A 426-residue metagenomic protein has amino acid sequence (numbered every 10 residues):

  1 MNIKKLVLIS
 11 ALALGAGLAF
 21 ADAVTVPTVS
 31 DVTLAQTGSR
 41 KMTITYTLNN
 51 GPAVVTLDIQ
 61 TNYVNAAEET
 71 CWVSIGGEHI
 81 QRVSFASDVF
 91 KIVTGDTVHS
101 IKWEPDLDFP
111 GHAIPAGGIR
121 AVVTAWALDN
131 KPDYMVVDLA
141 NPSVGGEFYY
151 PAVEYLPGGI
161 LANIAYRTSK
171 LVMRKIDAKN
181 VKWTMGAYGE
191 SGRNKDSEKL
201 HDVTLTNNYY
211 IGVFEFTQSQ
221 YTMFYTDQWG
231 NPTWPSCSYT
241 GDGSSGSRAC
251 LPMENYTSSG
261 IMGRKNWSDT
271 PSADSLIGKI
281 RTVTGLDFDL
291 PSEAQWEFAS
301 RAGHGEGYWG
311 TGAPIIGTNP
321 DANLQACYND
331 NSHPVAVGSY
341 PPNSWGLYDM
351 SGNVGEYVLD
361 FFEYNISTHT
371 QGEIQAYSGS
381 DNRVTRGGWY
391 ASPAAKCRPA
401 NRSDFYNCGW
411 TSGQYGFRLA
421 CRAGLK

Functional and structural regions predicted by a protein language model:
M1-L8: Bacterial N-terminal signal peptides that target proteins for export
I9-A16: Bacterial N-terminal signal peptides
G17-A21: Sec/Tat signal peptide C-region and signal peptidase I cleavage site
D22-K131: Long, compositionally biased, intrinsically disordered segments
D22-V26, D58, N62, V83 (+6 more regions): Short, compositionally biased
I164-D177, K195-S197, D202-L205, S244-G246 (+7 more regions): Extracellular/periplasmic catalytic domains that process cell-envelope and extracellular macromolecules
Y188-E190, N255-P399: Functional-site microenvironments in short loops/helix caps that host divalent-cation chemistry
S191-D196, T226-D242, G305-W309, H369-I374: Cytochrome P450 catalytic domain signature, combining two hallmark sequence patches
